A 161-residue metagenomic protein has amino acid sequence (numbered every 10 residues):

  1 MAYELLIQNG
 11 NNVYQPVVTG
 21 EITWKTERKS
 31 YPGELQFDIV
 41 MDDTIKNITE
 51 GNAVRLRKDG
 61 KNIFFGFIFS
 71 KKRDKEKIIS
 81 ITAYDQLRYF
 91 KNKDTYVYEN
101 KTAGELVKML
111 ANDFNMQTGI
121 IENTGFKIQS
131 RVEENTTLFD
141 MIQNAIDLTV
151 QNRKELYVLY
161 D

Functional and structural regions predicted by a protein language model:
M1-Y89: Assembly/oligomerization scaffold segments
V17, F90-K91, D113, G125: General secondary-structure edge motif
Y31, D43, K61-N62, K91-D94 (+2 more regions): Glycine-rich loops and low-complexity Gly/Arg-rich segments that provide flexible linkers or classic glycine-based
F64, Y96-Y98, Y157: Aromatic side chains
K71, T102-G119: Glycine-rich, acidic and aromatic/proline-enriched surface loops and short helix-turn segments that act as binding
I78-I79, D85-Q86, I120-D161: Short beta-strand-centered interaction patches in the first periplasmic/extracellular domains of large envelope
N92-N100, Q129-V132: Second-shell loop/turn segments in exported
N100-V107, L138-I142: Generic alpha-helical secondary structure
